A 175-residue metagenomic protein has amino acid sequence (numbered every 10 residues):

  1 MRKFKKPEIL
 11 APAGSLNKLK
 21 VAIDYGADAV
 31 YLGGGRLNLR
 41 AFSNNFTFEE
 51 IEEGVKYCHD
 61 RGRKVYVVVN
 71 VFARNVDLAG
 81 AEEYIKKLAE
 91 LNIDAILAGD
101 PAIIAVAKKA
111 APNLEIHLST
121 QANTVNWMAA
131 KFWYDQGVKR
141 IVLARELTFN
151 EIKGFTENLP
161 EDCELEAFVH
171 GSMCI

Functional and structural regions predicted by a protein language model:
M1-I175: Non-catalytic helical/linker scaffolds that mediate oligomerization, partner binding, and domain coupling around large
